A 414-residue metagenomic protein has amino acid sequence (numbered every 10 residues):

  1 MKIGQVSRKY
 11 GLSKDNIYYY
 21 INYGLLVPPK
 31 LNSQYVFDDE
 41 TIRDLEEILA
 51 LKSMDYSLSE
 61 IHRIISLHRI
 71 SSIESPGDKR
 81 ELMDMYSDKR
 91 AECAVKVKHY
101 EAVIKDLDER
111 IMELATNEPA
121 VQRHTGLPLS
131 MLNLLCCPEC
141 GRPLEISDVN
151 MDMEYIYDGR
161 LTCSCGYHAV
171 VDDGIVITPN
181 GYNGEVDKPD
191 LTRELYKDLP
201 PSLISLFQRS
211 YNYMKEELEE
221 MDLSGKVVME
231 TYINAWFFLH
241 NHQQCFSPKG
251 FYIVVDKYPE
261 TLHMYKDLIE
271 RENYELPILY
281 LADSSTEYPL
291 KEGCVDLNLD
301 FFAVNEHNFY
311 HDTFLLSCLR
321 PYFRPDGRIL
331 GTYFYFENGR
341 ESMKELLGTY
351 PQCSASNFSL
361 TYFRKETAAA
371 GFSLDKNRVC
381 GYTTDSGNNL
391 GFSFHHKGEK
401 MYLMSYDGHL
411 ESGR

Functional and structural regions predicted by a protein language model:
M1-E60: Basic helix-turn-helix/winged-helix DNA-binding cores and closely related short helical interaction motifs
E40-N117: Arg/Lys-rich, alpha-helical DNA-contact motif
I175-S224: Class I SAM-dependent methyltransferase Rossmann-like catalytic core, especially the SAM/SAH-binding loop
S224-E287: Class I SAM-dependent methyltransferase SAM/SAH-binding core
E306-L319: A short, conserved alpha-helix within the catalytic core of class I
P325-Y335: Conserved beta-strand signature within the Rossmann-like core of class I S-adenosyl-L-methionine
Y333-S354: Short, glycine-/aromatic-enriched active-site segment of Class I SAM-dependent methyltransferases
S354-N377: Short alpha-helix
